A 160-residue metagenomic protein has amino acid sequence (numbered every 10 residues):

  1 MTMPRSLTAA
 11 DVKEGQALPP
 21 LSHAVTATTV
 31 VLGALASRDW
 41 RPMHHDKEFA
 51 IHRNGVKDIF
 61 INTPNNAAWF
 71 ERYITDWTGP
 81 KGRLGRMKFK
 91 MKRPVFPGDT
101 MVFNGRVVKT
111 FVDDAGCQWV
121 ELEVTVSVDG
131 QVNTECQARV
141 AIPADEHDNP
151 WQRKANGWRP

Functional and structural regions predicted by a protein language model:
M1-L18, V95-P160: HotDog/MaoC-like acyl-thioester-processing domains
T2-L84, D145-P160: Hot-dog-fold acyl-thioester-processing enzymes
S22, R86-K88, E135-R139: Well-ordered beta-strand positions in beta-sheet-rich domains
V25, M91, V140-I142: Hydrophobic residues in beta-strands and at strand termini
W77-D99, F103: Mid-chain, well-packed structural core segment of small domains
